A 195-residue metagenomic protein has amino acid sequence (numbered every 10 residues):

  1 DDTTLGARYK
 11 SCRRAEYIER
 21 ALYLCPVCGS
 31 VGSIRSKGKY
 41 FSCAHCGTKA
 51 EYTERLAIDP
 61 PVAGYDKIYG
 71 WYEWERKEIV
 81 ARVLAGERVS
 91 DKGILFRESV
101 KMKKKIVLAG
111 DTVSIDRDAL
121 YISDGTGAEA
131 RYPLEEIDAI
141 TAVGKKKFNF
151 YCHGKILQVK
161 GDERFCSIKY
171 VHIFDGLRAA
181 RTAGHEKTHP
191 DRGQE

Functional and structural regions predicted by a protein language model:
A7-A63: Cys/His-rich short segments
S33-R35, A50-Y52, G110-D118, L157-V159: Broad, structure-driven detector of short, well-ordered beta-strand segments within folded domains
Y52, L120-D124, F150: Short hydrophobic/aromatic-rich beta-strand segments that constitute the beta-sheet cores of beta-sandwich/beta-barrel
I58-S114: Anionic N-terminal interaction surfaces
V100, K105-A109, T126, L134 (+1 more regions): Residues that act as N-cap/strand-start positions at coil-to-secondary-structure junctions
I115-Y121, A128-K146: Phosphoinositide-dependent membrane-docking surfaces
E135-E195: Acidic, Ser/Thr- and proline-rich intrinsically disordered linker/docking segments of eukaryotic scaffolds
